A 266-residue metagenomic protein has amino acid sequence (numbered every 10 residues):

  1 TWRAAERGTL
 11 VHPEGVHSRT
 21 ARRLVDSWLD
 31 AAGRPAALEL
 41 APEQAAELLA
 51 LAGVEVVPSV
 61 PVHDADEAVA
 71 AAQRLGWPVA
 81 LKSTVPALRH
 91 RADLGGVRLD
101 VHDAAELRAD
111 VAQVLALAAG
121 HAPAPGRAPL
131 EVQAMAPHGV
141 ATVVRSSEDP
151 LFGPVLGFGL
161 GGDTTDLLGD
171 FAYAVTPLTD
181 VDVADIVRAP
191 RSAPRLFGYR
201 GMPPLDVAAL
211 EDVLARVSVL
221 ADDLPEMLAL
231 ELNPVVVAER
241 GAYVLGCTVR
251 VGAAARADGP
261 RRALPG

Functional and structural regions predicted by a protein language model:
T1-G266: ATP-dependent carboxylate/acyl-activation modules
